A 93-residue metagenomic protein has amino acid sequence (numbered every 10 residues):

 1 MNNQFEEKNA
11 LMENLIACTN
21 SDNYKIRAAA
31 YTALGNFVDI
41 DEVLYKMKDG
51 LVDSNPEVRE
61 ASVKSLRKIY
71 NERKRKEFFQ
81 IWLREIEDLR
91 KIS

Functional and structural regions predicted by a protein language model:
M1-E7, K25-D39, E60-R73, K91-S93: Structural detector for internal amphipathic alpha-helices that build alpha-solenoid repeat scaffolds
F5-C18, D39-G50, E72-R84: Amphipathic alpha-helical scaffolding segments comprising HEAT/armadillo-like alpha-solenoid repeats
I16-C18, D22-R27: Short, low-complexity, intrinsically disordered N-terminal segments
D22-N23, S54-N55, I86-R90: Short inter-helical turns and helix N-cap capping residues of alpha-solenoid HEAT/ARM repeat scaffolds
R27, Y31, Y45-E60: Extended hydrophobic secondary-structure segments
K68, F78-S93: Contiguous hydrophobic segments
